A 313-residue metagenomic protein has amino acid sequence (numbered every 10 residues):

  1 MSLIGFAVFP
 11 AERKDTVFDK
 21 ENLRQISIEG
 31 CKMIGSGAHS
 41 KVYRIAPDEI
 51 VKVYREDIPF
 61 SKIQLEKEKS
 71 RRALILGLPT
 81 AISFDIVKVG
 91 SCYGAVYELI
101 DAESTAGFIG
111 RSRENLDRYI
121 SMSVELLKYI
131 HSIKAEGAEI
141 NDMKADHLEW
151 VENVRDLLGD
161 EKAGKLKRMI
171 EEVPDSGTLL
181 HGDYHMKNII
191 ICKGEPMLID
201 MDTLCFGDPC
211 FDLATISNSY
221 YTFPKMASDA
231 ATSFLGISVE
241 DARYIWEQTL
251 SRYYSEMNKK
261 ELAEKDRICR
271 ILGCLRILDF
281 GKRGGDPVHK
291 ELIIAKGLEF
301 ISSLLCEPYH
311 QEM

Functional and structural regions predicted by a protein language model:
M1-T16: N-terminal amphipathic/basic-hydrophobic helices that include classical n-h-c signal peptides and signal-anchor
I4, S255, K260, L272-M313: ATP/Mg2+ or Mg2+-diphosphate-binding catalytic cores that bind nucleotide phosphates or diphosphates via glycine-rich
R13-Q25, S132-G182, M186-K187, C192-K193: An alpha-helical support segment within catalytic cores of ATP-dependent transferases
I26-K32: Conserved N-terminal boundary motif of the eukaryotic protein kinase catalytic domain
K32-G137: ATP-binding pocket architecture of kinase catalytic cores
K32-I34, K41-A46, K167-F211: Active-site acidic catalytic loop and adjacent metal/ATP-binding pocket of ATP-dependent phosphoryl transfer enzymes
G107-G110, R118-I120, S132-L148, M201 (+2 more regions): Inter-domain helical "communication" segments and dimerization helices that couple sensory or membrane-embedded modules
L213-M257, I271-P287: Active-site activation/catalytic loop segments of kinase-like enzymes and analogous catalytic loops in related
